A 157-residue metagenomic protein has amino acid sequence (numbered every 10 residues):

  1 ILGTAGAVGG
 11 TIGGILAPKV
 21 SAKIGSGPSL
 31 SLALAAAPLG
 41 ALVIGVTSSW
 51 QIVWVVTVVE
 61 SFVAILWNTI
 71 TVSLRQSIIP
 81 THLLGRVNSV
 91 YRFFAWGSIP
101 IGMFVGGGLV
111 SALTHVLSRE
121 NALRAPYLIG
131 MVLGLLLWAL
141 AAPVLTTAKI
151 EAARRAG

Functional and structural regions predicted by a protein language model:
I1-G157: C-terminal transmembrane bundle of multi-pass solute transporters/carriers
